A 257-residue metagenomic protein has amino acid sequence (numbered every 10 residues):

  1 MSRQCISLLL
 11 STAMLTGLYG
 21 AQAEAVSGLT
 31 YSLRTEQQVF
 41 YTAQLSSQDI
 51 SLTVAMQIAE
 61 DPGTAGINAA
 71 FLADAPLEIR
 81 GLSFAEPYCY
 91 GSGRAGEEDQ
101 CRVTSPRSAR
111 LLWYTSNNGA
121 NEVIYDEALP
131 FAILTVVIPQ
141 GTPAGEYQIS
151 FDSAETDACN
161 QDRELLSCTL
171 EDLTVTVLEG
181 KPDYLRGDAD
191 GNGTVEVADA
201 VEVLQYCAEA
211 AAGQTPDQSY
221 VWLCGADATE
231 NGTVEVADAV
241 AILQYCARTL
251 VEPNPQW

Functional and structural regions predicted by a protein language model:
M1-L9: Positively charged n-region of N-terminal signal peptides that target proteins for export
I6-S7, W113, A189: Sequence-pattern detector for short linear motifs and compositional/periodic biases rather than a specific fold
L10-L18: Hydrophobic core
M14, P106-R107, L250: Intrinsically disordered, low-complexity regions enriched in Ser/Pro/Gly/Gln/His and often acidic
Y19-L29, A69, L173-W257: Cellulosome-associated attachment modules in secreted, modular CAZymes
Q22-D183: Acidic, low-complexity intrinsically disordered segments
